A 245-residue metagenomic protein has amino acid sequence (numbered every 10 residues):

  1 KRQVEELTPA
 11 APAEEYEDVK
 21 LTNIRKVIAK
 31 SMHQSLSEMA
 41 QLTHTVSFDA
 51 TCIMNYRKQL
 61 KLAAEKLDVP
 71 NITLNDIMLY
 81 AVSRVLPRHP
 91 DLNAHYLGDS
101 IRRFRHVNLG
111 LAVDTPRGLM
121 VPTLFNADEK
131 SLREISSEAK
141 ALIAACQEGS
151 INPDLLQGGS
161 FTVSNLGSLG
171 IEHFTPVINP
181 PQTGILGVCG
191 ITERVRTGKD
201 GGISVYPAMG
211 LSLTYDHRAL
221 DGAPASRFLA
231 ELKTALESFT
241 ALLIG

Functional and structural regions predicted by a protein language model:
R2-G245: C-terminal catalytic/motor cores of large multi-domain enzyme assemblies
